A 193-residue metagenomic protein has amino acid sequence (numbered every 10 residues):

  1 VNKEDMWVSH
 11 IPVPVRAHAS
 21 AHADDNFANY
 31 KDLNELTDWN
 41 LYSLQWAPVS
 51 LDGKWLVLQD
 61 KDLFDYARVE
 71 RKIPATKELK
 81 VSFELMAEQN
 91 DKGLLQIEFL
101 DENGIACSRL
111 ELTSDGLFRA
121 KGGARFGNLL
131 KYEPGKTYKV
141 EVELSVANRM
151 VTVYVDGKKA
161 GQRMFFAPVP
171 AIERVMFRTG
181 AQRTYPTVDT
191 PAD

Functional and structural regions predicted by a protein language model:
K3-P12: Structural motif
V13-L41: Extracellular carbohydrate-recognition regions
F27, V81-F83, G135-V146, V151-V153: Short tryptophan-centered beta-strand motifs in secreted/extracellular beta-sheet-rich domains of glycan-recognition
S50-K121: Secretory/extracellular carbohydrate-interaction modules and structurally similar beta-sandwich "look-alikes"
R119-E141: Short, aromatic/His-centered strand-loop micro-motif at the edge of beta-sheets
Y154-K158: Short strand-turn-strand beta-turns centered on an Asx-Gly dipeptide
R163-D193: Flexible glycan-contacting loops in extracellular carbohydrate-active proteins
